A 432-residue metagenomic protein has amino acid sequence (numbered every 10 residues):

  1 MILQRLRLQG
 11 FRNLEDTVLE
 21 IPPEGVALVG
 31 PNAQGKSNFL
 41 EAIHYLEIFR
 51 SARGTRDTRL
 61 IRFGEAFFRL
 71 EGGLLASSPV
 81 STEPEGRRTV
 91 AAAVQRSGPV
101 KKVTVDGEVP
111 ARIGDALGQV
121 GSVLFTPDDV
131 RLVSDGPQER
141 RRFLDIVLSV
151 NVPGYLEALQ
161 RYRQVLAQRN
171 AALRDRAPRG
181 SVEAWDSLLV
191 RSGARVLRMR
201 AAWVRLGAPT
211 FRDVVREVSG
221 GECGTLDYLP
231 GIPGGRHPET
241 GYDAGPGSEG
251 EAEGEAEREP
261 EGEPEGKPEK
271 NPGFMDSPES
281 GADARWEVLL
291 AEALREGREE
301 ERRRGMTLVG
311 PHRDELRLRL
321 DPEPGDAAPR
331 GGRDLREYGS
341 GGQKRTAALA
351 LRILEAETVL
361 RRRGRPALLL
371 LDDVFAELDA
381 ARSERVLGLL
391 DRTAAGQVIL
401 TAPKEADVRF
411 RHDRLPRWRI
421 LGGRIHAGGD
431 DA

Functional and structural regions predicted by a protein language model:
M1-P31, Y45, G180-R191, R195-L370 (+5 more regions): Conserved NTPase motor "head" modules and their coupling/switch loops across ABC/AAA+ ATPases, GTPases, and GHKL ATPases
G35-K36: Conserved lysine of the Walker
E47-E139, L144-Y155, P209-R216, E292-E299: Nucleotide-state sensing region of NTPase/ATPase domains
G72, Q397-K404: Structural recognition of the conserved hydrophobic beta-strand(s) that form the central parallel beta-sheet of P-loop
V103, L318, R419: Short aromatic-centered micro-motifs
L124-F125, L369-L371: Walker B beta-strand of ABC/ABC-like P-loop ATPase nucleotide-binding domains, specifically the conserved hydrophobic
R131-L132, Q138-E183, S187-V190: Long, charged N-terminal accessory/stalk domains
